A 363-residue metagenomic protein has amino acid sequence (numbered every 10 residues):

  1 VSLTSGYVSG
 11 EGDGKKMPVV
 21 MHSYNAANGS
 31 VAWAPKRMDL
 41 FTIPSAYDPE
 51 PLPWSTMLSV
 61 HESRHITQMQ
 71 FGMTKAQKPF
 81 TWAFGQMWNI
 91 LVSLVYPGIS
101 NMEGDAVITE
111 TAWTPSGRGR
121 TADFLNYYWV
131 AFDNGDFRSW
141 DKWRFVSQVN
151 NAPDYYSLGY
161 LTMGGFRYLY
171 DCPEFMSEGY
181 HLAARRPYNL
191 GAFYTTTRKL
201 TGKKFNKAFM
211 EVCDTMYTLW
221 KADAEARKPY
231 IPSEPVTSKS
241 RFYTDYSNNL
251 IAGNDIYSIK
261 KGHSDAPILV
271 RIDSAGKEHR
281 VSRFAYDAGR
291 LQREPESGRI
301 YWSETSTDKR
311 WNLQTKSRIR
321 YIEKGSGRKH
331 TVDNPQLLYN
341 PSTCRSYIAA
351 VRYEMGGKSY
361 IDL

Functional and structural regions predicted by a protein language model:
V1-L91, A106: Juxtacatalytic substrate-recognition/specificity segment
P18-V20, E174-G179: Extended, well-ordered alpha-helical scaffold segments
P49-H61, I66, D123, G276-R293 (+1 more regions): Generic detector of contiguous secondary-structure segments
P53-L58, G72-G164, L169, S177 (+1 more regions): Acidic/His/Gly-enriched intrinsically disordered linker/tail segments that often contain short helix/coil "MoRF-like"
R118-D123, Y243-Y246, K260-L269, R283-A288 (+3 more regions): A flexible loop/linker signature enriched in serine peptidases of the S9 family
P153, G179-G298: Beta/coil-rich, acidic/histidine-enriched accessory regions frequently appended to metallopeptidases
D273-G276, E323-G327: Short loop/turn segments that connect beta-strands within beta-propeller blades
P295, I300, T343-R345: Repeat-blade elements of multi-bladed beta-propeller folds
